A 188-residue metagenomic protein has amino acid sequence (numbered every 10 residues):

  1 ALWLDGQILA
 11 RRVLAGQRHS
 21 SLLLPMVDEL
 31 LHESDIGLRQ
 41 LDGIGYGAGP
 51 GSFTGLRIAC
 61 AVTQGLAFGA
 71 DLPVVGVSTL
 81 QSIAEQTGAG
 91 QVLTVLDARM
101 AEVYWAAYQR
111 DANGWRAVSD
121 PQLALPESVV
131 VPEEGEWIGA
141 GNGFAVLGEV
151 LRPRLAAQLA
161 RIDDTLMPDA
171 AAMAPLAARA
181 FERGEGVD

Functional and structural regions predicted by a protein language model:
A1-A48: N-terminal beta-alpha supersecondary unit
A15-R18, P73-P168: Surface "functional belts" at beta-alpha junctions
M26-V27, S34, A48-G49, L56 (+3 more regions): Fold-independent oxyanion-binding glycine-rich loops and adjacent beta-strand/coil segments at enzyme active sites
L30-S34, G69, M173-F181: Stable alpha-helical structural segments in soluble proteins, enriched in small hydrophobic residues
E33-R39, A67-V77: Phosphate-handling active-site elements
Y46-P73: DPxDG-like acidic metal-binding loop motif
A160-D188: Acyltransferase
